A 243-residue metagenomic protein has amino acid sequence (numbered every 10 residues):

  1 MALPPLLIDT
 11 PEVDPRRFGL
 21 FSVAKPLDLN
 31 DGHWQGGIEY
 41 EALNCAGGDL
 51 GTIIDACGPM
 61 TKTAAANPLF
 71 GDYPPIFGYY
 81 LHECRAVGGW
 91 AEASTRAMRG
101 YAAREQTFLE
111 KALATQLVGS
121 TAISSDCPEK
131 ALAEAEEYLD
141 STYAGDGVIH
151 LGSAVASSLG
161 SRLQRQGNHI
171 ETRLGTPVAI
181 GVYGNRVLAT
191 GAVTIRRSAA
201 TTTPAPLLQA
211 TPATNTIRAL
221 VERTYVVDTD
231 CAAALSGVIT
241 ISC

Functional and structural regions predicted by a protein language model:
M1-L3, V87-R96, A112-L132, Q166-L174 (+2 more regions): Generic structural signal for short, solvent-exposed loop/turn connectors between secondary structure elements
A2-S120, A219-C243: Flexible, glycine/threonine- and acidic-rich loop/arm segments that mediate assembly and lattice contacts in viral
P26, P74-P75, P128, P177 (+1 more regions): Proline-rich intrinsically disordered, low-complexity coils
G71-D72, T142-A144, P212: A generic structural signal for short, non-catalytic loop/turn and secondary-structure boundary residues
G119-G181: Extended, solvent-exposed, turn-rich assembly/linker loops in the middle of proteins
I170-C243: Sequence/fold signature of self-assembling virion shell proteins
